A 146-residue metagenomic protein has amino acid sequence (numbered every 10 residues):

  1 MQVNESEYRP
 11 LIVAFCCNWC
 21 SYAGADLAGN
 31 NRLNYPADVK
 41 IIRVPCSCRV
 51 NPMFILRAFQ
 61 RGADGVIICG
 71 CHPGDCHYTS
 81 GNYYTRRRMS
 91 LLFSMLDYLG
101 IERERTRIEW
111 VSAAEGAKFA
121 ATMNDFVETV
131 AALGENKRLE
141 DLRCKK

Functional and structural regions predicted by a protein language model:
M1-K146: Iron-sulfur-associated redox domains of electron-transfer enzymes in respiratory and anaerobic energy metabolism
